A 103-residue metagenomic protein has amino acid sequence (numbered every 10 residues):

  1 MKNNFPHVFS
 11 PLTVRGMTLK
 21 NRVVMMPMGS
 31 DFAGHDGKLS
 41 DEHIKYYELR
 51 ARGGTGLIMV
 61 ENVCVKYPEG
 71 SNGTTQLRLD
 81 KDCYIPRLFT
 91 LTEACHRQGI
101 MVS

Functional and structural regions predicted by a protein language model:
M1-S103: Flavin-dependent oxidoreductase catalytic cores
